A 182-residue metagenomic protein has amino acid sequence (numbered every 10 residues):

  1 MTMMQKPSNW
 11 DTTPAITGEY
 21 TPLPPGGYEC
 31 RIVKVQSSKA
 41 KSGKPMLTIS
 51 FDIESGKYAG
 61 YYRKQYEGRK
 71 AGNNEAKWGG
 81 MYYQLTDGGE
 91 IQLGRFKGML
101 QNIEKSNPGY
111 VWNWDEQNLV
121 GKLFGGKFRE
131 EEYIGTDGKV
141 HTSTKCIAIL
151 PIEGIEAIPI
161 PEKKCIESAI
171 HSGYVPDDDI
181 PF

Functional and structural regions predicted by a protein language model:
M1-F182: Short beta-rich binding modules
